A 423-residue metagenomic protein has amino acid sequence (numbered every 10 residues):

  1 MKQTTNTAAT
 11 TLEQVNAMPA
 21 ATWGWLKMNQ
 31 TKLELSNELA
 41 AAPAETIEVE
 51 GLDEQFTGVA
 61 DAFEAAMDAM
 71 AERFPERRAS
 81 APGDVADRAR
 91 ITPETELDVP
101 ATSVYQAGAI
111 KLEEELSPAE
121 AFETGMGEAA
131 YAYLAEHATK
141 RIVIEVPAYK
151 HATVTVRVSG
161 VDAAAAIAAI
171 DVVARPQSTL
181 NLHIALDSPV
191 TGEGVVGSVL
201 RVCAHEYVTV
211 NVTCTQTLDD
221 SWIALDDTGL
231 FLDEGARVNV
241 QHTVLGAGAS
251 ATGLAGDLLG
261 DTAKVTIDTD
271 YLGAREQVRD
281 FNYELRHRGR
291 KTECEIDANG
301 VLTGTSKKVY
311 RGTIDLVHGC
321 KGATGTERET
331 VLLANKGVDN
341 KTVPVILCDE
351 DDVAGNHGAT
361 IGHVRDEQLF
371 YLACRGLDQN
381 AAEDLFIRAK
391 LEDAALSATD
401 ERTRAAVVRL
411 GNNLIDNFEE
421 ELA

Functional and structural regions predicted by a protein language model:
M1-C203, Y207-T209, C214-Q216: Short, low-to-moderate order helix/coil transition modules at the start of elongated helical scaffolds
A8, A121-F370, C374-R375, L391 (+1 more regions): Conserved beta-strand/loop scaffold segments within soluble protein domains that form the structured core and edges
